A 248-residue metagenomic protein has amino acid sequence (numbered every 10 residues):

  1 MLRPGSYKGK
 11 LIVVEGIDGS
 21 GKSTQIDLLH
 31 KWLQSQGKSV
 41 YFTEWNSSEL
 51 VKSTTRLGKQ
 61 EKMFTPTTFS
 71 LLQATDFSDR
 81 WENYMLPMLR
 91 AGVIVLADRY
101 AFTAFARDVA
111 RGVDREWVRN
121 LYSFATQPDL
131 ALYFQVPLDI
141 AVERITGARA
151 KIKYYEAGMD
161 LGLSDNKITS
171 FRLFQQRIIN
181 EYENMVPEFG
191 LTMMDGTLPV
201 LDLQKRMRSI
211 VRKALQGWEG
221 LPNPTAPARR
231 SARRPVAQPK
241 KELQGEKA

Functional and structural regions predicted by a protein language model:
M1-G5, H30, T146-A248: NTP-dependent small-molecule kinase module
V14: Hydrophobic anchor at the beta1->P-loop junction of P-loop NTPases
I17: P-loop (Walker A) phosphate-binding loop of NTP-binding proteins
K22: Conserved lysine of the Walker
Q25: Hydrophobic positions on the alpha1 helix immediately C-terminal to the Walker A/P-loop
W32-T126: ATP-dependent small-molecule kinase phosphotransfer cores that center on conserved nucleotide phosphate-binding segments
S47-E49, A101-F102, V136-V142, P199-V200: Conserved nucleotide-binding/hydrolysis micro-motifs of P-loop NTPases
A104-I178: A glycine- and Lys/Arg-enriched "phosphate-lid" helix/loop adjacent to the NTP-binding pocket of small-molecule kinases
